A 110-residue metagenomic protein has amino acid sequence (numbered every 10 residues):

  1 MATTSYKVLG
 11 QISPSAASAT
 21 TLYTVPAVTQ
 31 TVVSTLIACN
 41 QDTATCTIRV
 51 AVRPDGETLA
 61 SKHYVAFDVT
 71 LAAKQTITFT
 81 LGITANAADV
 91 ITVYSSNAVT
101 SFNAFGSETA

Functional and structural regions predicted by a protein language model:
M1-T31, G56, N86, Y94-A110: C-terminal interaction-tip segments
S34, A44-R49, T100-F102: Short beta-strand/loop motifs in extracellular/secreted proteins, especially within beta-sandwich accessory domains
L36, V90-Y94: Short beta-strand His + acidic residue motifs that chelate non-heme Fe in jelly-roll/DSBH and cupin folds
A38-T43, S96: Short solvent-exposed strand-capping/beta-turn motif centered on an Asx-Ser/Thr pair
Q41-A44, D55-E57: Acidic glycine-/aspartate-rich tracts in secreted/extracellular proteins
I48-A51, L59-S61: A short, structured beta-strand/loop element
G56-V90: Intrinsically disordered, low-complexity Pro/Gly/Ser/Thr-rich segments with frequent PxxP/GP/PP motifs and embedded
